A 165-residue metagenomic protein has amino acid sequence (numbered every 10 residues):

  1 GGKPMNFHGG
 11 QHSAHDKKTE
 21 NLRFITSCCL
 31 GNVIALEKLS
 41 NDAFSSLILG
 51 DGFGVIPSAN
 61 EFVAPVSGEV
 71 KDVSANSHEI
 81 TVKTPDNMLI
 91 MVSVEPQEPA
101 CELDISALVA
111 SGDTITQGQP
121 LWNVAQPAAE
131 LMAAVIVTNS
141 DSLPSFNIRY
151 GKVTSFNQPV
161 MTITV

Functional and structural regions predicted by a protein language model:
G2-V165: Contiguous, well-folded functional domains in the mature portion of proteins
